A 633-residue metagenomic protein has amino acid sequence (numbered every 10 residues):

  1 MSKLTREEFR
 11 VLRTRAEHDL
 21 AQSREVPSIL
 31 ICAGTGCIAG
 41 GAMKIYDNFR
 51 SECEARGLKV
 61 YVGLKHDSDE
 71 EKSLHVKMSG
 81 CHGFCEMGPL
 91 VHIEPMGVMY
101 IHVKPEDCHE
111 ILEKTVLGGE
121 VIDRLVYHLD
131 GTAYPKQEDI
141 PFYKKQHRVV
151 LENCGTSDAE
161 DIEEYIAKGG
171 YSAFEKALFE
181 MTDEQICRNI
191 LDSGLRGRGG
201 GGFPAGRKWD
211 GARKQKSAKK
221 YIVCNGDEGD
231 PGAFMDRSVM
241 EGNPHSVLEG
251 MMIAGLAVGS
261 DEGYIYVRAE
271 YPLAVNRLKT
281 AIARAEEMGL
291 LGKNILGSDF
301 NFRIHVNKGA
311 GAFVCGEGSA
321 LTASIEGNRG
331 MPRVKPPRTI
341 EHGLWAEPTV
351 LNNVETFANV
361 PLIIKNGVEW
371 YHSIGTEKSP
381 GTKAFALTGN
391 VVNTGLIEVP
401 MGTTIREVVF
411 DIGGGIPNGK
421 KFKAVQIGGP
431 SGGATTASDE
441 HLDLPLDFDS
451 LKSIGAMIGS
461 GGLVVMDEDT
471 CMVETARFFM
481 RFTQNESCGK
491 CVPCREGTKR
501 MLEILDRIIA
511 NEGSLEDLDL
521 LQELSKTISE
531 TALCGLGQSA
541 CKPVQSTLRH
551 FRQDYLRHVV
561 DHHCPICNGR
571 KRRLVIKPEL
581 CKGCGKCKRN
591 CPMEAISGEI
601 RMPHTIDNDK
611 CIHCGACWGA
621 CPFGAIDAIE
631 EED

Functional and structural regions predicted by a protein language model:
K3-P27, M43-V76, M87-P89, E94-Y127 (+11 more regions): Ferredoxin-type iron-sulfur electron-transfer modules in oxidoreductases and energy-metabolism complexes
A33-G41, E86, I190-A212, A254 (+4 more regions): Conserved phosphate/anionic-ligand binding catalytic regions in large, soluble enzymes, centered on
C53, G250-M252, M401-P417: Short amphipathic, charge-patterned alpha-helical segments
V126-D192, A346, N352-G367: Flexible inter-domain linker/hinge segments
K145, V275-M401, G413: Hydrophobic alpha-helical positions that pack around
S157-S172, C224-D236, T339-L344, A386-V391 (+1 more regions): Gly-rich Lys/Arg/Thr-decorated short loops/hinges at beta-loop-alpha junctions or inter-strand turns that position
E175-K216, H372-S373, K378, A386 (+3 more regions): Accessory "access/gating" subregions that flank catalytic or transport cores
G381-N393, V399-M401, I405, P565-I612 (+1 more regions): C-terminal accessory/binding modules appended to enzymatic or scaffolding proteins
